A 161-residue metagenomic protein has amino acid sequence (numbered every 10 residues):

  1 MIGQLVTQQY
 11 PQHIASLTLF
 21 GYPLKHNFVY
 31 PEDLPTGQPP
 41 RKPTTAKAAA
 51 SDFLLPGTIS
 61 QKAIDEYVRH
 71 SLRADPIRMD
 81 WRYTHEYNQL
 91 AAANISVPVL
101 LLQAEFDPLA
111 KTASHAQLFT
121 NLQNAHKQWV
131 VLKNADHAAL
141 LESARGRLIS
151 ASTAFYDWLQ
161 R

Functional and structural regions predicted by a protein language model:
M1-N27: Conserved hydrolase catalytic core segment
L19-R73: Hydrolase active-site cap/lid region
H26, R73-A91: Active-site nucleophile elbow and catalytic-triad environment of alpha/beta-hydrolase enzymes
N88, V97, K111-T120: Short alpha-helix in the alpha/beta-hydrolase fold that links the catalytic acid
I95, L101-Q103, D107: Short beta-strand/loop motif that positions the catalytic acidic residue of the alpha/beta-hydrolase fold
F106-A110, A138-A139: Acidic catalytic loop of the alpha/beta-hydrolase fold
Q128-R161: Catalytic active-site module of serine/aspartate enzymes centered on a nucleophile-bearing elbow/loop
